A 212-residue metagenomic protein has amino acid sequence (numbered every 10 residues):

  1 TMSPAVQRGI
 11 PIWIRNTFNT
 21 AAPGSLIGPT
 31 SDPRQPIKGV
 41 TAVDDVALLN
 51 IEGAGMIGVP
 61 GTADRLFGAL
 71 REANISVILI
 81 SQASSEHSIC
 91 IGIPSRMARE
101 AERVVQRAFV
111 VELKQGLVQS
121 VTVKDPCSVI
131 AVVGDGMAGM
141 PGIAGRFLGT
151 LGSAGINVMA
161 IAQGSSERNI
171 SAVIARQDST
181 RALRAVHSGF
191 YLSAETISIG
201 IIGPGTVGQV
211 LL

Functional and structural regions predicted by a protein language model:
T1-E195: C-terminal catalytic "cap/lid" subdomain
S198-L212: Glycine-rich adenosine-cofactor-binding loop
